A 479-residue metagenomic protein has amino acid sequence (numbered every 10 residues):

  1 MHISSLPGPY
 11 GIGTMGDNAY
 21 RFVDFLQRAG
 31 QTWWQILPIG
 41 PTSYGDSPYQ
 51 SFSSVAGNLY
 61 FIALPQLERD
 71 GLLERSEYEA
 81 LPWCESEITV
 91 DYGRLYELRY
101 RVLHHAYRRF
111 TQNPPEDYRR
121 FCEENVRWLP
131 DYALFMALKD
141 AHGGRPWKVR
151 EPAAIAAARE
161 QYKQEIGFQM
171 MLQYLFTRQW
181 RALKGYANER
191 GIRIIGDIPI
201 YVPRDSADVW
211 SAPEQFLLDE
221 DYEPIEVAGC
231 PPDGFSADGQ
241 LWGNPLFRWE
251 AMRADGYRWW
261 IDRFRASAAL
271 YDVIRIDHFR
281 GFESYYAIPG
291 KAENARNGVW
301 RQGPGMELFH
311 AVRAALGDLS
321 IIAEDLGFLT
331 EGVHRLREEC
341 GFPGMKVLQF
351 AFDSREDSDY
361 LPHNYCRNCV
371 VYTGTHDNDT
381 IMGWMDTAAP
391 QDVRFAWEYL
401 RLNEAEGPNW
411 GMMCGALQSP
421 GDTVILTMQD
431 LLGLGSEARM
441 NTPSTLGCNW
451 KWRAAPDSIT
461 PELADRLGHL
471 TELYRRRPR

Functional and structural regions predicted by a protein language model:
M1-S4, Y20: N-terminal regions that are enriched for targeting/export leaders and immediately downstream pro/stem segments
H2, D46-Y174, V202-I425, Q429-S436 (+1 more regions): Alpha-amylase-like alpha-glycosidases and glucanotransferases acting on alpha-linked glucans and related
D17-D24, R178-Y186, W260-D262, P408-M412: Short alpha-helical segments and helix-capping/turn motifs at coil-helix boundaries
D17-T42, A269-Y271: Catalytic domains of carbohydrate-active enzymes, especially glycoside hydrolases
Q27, W180-N188, R313, R337-E338: Surface-exposed amphipathic alpha-helices with a cationic face
L37, R193-I195, P199, V273 (+1 more regions): Outer-envelope exported proteins of Gram-negative bacteria
Q169, Q173-V202: Conserved, well-ordered alpha-helix/loop/beta-strand core segments that scaffold catalytic motifs
W452-R479: Terminal-tail/helix-coil boundary detector
